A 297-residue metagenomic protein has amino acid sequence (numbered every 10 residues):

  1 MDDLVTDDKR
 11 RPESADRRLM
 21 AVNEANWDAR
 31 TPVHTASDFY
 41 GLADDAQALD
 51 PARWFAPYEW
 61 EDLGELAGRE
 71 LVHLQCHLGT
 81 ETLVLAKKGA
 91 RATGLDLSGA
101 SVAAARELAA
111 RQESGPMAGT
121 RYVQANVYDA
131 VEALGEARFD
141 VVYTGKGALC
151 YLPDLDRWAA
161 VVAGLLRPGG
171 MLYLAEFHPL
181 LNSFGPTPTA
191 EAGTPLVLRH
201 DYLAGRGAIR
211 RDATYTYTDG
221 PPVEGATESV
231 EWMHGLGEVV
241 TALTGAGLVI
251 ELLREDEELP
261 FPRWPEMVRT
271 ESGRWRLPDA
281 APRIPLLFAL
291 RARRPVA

Functional and structural regions predicted by a protein language model:
M1-D45: N-terminal, positively charged/glycine-rich alpha-helical extensions of SAM-dependent methyltransferases
D38-R69: Conserved alpha-helix/loop element of class I SAM-dependent methyltransferases that forms part of the SAM/SAH-binding
R69-E132: Class I SAM-dependent methyltransferase SAM/SAH-binding core
Y128-V142: A short acidic, Gly/Pro-enriched loop at the edge of an enzyme's catalytic core that lines a small-molecule cofactor
D140-D156: A short SAM/SAH-binding and catalytic strip from SAM-dependent methyltransferases
D156-M171: A short glycine-rich, Lys/Arg-flanked "PGG" loop and its adjoining helix->strand segment in the class I
M171-T216: Conserved class I S-adenosyl-L-methionine
S229-L253: Short alpha-helix
